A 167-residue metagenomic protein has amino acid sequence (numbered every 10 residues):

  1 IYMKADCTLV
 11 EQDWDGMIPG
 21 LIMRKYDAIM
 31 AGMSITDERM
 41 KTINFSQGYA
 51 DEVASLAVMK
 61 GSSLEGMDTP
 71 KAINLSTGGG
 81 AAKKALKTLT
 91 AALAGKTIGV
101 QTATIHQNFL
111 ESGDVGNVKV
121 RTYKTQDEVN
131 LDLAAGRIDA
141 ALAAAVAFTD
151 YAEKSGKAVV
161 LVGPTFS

Functional and structural regions predicted by a protein language model:
I1, D51, S55-T125, A145-V146: Bilobed "Venus flytrap"/periplasmic-binding protein-like clamshell domains and structurally analogous long
K4-C7, K25-D27, A94-T97, G116-K119 (+2 more regions): Loop/turn elements at helix/coil->beta-strand transitions in domains of secreted/extracellular proteins
K4-T88, V159-F166: Acidic, polar ligand-binding/catalytic clefts
Q12-G16, T102, K124-E128: Short beta->alpha linker loops
G16, G32-T42, N108-G113, D127 (+1 more regions): A ligand-binding cleft/hinge motif common to bilobed small-molecule-binding domains
L21-I22, D132-A134: Hydrophobic residues within well-ordered alpha-helices
